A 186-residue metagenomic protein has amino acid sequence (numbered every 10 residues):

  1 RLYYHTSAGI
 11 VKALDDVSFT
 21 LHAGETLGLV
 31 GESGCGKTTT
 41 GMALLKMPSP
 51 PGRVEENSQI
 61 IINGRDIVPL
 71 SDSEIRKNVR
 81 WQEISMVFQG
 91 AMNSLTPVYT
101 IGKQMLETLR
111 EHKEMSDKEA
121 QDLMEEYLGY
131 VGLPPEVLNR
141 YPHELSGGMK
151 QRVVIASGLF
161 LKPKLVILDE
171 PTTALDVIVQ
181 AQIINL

Functional and structural regions predicted by a protein language model:
L2-D16, M47-R53, S71-R76, V98 (+1 more regions): A short, flexible loop at the N-terminus of ABC-type nucleotide-binding domains that lies
V30-G31: The feature captures the beta-strand-to-loop junction immediately N-terminal to the Walker
E55-D66: Conserved ABC transporter NBD signature motif
D66, E107, K118-E136: Conserved ABC ATPase "signature" region
D66-S85, K103, E111: ABC ATPase NBD coupling module
Y141-L145, M149: Conserved ABC ATPase signature
F160-K164: A short, proline-enriched helix->beta-strand linker immediately N-terminal to the Walker B motif in ABC-type P-loop
